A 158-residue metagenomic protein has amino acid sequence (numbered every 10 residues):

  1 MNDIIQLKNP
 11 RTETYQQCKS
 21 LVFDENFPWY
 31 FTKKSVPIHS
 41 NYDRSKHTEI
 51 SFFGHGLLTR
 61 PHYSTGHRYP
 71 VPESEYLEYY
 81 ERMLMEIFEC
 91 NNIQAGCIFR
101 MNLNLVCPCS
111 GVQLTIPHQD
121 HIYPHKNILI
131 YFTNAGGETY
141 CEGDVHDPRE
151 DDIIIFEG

Functional and structural regions predicted by a protein language model:
M1-A95: Non-heme Fe(II)/2-oxoglutarate
N2-I4, I98-R100, Y123-N127, G136: Extracellular structured ligand-interaction cores
L84-E89, S110-H118: Short acidic (Asp/Glu) patches
C90-S110: A short glycine-rich, His/Asp/Glu-containing loop-to-beta-strand
L105-C107, F132, G158: Short, flexible loop/turn elements at secondary-structure junctions
G111-I116, Y123-H125, Y131-R149: A short beta-strand-loop-beta hairpin characteristic of the jelly-roll/cupin
H146-G158: Conserved metal-binding segment of the jelly-roll/cupin
